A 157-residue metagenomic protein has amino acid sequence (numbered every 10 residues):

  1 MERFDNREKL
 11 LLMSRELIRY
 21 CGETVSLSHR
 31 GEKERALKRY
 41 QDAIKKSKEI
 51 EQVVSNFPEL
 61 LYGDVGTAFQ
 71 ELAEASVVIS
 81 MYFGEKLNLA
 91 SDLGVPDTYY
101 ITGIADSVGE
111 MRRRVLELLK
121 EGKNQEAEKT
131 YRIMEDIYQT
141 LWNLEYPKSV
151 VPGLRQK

Functional and structural regions predicted by a protein language model:
M1-V54: Leu/Val/Ala/Ile-rich N-terminal alpha-helices, chiefly Sec-type signal peptides and the beginnings
N6, M13, R39, D64 (+5 more regions): Amphipathic alpha-helix face/heptad-repeat signature
E8, L12-S28, T67, E74-V78 (+1 more regions): Non-catalytic amphipathic alpha-helical adaptor/oligomerization segments
C21-G31, I50, V54-F57, V115-G122 (+2 more regions): Secondary-structure edge/capping motif, primarily at the C-terminal ends of alpha-helices and the immediately following
K38-G94: Long, charged all-alpha helical bundle/coiled-coil segments in cytosolic proteins
S80-R132, Y138: Long, charge-patterned amphipathic alpha-helical coiled-coil/hairpin "stalk" segments used as oligomerization
K123-K157: Long amphipathic all-alpha helical oligomerization modules
